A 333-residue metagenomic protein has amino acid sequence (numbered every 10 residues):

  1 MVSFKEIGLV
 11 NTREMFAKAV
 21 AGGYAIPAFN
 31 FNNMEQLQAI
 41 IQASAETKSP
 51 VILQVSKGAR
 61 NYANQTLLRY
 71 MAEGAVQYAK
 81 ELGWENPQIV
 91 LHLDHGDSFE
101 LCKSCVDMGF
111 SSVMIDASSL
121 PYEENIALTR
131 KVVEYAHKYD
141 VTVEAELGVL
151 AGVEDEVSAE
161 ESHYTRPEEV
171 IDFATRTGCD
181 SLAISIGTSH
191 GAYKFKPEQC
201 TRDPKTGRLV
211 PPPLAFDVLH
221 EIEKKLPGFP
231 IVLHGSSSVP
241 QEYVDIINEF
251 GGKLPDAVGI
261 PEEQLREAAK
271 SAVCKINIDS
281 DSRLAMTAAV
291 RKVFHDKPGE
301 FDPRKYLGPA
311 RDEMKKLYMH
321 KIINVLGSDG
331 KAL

Functional and structural regions predicted by a protein language model:
M1-P27, E300-F301: Generic N-terminal amphipathic, Lys/Arg-enriched alpha-helix
V2, E249, I260-L333: C-terminal alpha-helical cap/extension of soluble enzyme domains
S3, Y24-N32, A59, P309: A short N-terminal beta->alpha junction/helix N-cap motif
V10-A21, M34-A59, Q65-N86, H95-P230 (+6 more regions): Alpha/beta enzyme core
I26-N30, L91-H92, M114, I231-L233 (+2 more regions): Short catalytic-loop micro-motif centered on adjacent basic/acidic residues
G148, S236, D281: An acidic- and aromatic-residue-enriched active-site/binding cleft used to recognize and process polar
L233-V239: Short catalytic/ligand-gating loop segments at beta-alpha or beta-beta junctions within enzyme catalytic domains
